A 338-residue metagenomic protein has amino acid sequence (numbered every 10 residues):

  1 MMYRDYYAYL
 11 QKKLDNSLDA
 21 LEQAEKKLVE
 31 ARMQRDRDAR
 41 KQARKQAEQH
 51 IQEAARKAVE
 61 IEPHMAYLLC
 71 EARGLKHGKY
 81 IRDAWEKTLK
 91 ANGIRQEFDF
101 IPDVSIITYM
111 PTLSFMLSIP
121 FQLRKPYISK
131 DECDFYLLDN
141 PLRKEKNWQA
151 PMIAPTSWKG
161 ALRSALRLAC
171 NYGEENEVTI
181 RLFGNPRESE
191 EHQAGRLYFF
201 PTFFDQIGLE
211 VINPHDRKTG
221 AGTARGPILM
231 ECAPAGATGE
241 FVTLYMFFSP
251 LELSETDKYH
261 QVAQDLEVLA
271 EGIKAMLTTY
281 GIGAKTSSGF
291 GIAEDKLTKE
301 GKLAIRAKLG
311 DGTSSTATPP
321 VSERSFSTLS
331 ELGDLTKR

Functional and structural regions predicted by a protein language model:
M1-R338: Small/polar/charged residue-enriched interaction surfaces, especially the RNA/DNA-contacting tracks of RNP/CRISPR
